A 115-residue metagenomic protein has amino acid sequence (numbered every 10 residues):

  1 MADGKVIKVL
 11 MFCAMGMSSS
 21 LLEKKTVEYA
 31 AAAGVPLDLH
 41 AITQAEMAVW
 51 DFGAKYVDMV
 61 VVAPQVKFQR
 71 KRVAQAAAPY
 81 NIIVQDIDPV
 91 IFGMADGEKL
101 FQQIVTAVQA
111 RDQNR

Functional and structural regions predicted by a protein language model:
A2-E46: Conserved active-site segments centered on acidic
M15, Q65-K67: Short glycine-rich anion-binding loops that position phosphate/pyrophosphate groups of nucleotides and phosphorylated
Q44, Q65, P89-I91: Short, ordered loop/turn segments at secondary-structure junctions
A45-D51, Q69, D96: Short acidic active-site motifs
A54-M59: Short acidic/histidine-rich motifs immediately flanking catalytic phosphotransfer sites in two-component signaling
V61-A63: Periplasmic-binding protein-like
R72-A77: Short, aromatic/basic amphipathic alpha-helical patches
N81-R115: Ser/Thr/Gly-rich flexible loops in soluble cytosolic domains mediating phosphotransfer, phosphorylation
